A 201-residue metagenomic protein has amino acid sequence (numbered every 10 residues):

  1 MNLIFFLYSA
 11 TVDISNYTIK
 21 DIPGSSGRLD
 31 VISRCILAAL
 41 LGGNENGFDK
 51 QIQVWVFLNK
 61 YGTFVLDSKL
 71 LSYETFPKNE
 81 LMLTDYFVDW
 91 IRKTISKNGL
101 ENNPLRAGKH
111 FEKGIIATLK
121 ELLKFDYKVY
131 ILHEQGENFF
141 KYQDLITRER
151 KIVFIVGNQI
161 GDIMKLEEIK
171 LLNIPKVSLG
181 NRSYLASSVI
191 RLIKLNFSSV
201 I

Functional and structural regions predicted by a protein language model:
N2-E134: RNA substrate-binding interface of SAM-dependent RNA methyltransferases
L29-I36, I155, L179, L185: Long, contiguous hydrophobic alpha-helical segments, chiefly transmembrane helices and signal peptides
G114-I115, L132-K141, I152-I163: Long, charge-patterned amphipathic alpha-helical coiled-coil/hairpin "stalk" segments used as oligomerization
E121, K141-Y142: Bergerat-fold GHKL/Histidine-kinase-like ATPase
Y127, K151-I152, I174: Conserved acidic residues
Y142-L145, E167-E168: A short acidic, amphipathic alpha-helical/loop segment
I160-I201: Structured adenosyl-cofactor binding patch, chiefly the S-adenosyl-L-methionine
